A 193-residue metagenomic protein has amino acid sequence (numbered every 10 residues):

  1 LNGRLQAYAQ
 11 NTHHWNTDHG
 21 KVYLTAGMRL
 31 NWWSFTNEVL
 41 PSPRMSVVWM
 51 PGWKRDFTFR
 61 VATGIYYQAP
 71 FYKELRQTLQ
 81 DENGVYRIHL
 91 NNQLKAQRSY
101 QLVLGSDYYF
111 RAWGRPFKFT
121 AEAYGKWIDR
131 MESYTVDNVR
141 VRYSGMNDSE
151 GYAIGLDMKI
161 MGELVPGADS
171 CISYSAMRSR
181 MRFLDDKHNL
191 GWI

Functional and structural regions predicted by a protein language model:
L1, T36-S42, Y72-T78, V85-R87 (+3 more regions): Outer-membrane beta-barrel translocator domains and adjoining extracellular loop/strand segments of Gram-negative
N2-S34, L40-V48, I160-G162, P166-R178: Surface-exposed extracellular loop regions of Gram-negative outer-membrane beta-barrel proteins
G3-L5, V39-P41, R98-L102, E150-I154 (+1 more regions): Residues that define the transmembrane beta-barrel architecture of outer-membrane proteins
H14-H19, Y124-W127, S144-I193: Gram-negative outer-membrane beta-barrel transporters
T17-L24, K54-F59, A112-F119, G167-S170: Repeated loop/turn-to-beta-strand initiation elements of outer-membrane beta-barrel proteins
A26-L30, V47, V61-I65, E74 (+3 more regions): Transmembrane beta-barrel strands of outer-membrane/channel proteins
G52-L102, Y108-Y109: Outer-membrane beta-barrel translocator/channel fold
Q93-I154: Membrane-embedded beta-barrel scaffold of Gram-negative outer-membrane proteins
